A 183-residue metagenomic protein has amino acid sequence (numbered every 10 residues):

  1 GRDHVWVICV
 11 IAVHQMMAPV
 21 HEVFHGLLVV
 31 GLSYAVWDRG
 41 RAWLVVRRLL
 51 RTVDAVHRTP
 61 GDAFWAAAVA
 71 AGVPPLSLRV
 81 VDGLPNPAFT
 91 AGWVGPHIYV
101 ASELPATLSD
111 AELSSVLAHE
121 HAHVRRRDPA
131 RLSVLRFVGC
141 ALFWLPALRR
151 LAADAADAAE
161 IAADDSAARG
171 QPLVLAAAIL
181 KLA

Functional and structural regions predicted by a protein language model:
G1-R79: Hydrophobic or amphipathic, alpha-helical segments that drive membrane association/targeting
H4-V7, A106, H123, G139-C140: Active-site micro-motifs of SAM-dependent methyltransferase domains
V56-G61, A67, A71, P129 (+1 more regions): Short helix/loop segments within enzyme catalytic domains that coordinate or immediately flank catalytic cofactors
F64, P74, P96-L104, L108 (+1 more regions): Generic multipass alpha-helical transmembrane bundles of integral membrane proteins
A70, V80-P96: Catalytic zinc-binding patch centered on the HExxH motif and its immediate surroundings that defines zinc-dependent
I98, S133-R149: Hydrophobic, aromatic-rich membrane-embedded alpha-helical segments
V100, A111-D128, A163-D164: Active-site recognition of the HExxH zinc-binding catalytic motif
L108-L113, A155, A159: Juxtamembrane loop-helix boundary motifs flanking transmembrane segments in multi-pass membrane proteins
